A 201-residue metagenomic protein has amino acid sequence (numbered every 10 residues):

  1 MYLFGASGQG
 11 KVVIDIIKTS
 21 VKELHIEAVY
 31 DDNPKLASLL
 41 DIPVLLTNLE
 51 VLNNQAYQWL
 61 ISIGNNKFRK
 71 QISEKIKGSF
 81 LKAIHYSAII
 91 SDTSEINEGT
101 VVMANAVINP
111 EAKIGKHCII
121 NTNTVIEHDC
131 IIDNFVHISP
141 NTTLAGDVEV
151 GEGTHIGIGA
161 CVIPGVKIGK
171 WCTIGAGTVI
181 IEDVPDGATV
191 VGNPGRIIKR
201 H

Functional and structural regions predicted by a protein language model:
M1-I17: Glycine-rich adenosine-cofactor-binding loop
M1-Y2, I26-E27, Q55-L60, K170: Short active-site oxyanion
G8-K11, K67-F68, V179: Short alpha-helical
Q9, K35, R196: Conserved Rossmann-like nucleotide-cofactor binding loop
I14-I16, Q71-K75, I114, P185-D186: Short amphipathic alpha-helical segments
S20-S38: NAD(P)-binding Rossmann-fold cofactor-contacting core
P34-I90: Phosphate-bearing ligand-interacting subdomains that bind or position ATP/ADP/UDP/GDP/NAD(P) or nucleotide-linked
A83-I198: Structural signal for interior beta-strand "rungs" in well-ordered beta-sheet cores of soluble enzyme domains
